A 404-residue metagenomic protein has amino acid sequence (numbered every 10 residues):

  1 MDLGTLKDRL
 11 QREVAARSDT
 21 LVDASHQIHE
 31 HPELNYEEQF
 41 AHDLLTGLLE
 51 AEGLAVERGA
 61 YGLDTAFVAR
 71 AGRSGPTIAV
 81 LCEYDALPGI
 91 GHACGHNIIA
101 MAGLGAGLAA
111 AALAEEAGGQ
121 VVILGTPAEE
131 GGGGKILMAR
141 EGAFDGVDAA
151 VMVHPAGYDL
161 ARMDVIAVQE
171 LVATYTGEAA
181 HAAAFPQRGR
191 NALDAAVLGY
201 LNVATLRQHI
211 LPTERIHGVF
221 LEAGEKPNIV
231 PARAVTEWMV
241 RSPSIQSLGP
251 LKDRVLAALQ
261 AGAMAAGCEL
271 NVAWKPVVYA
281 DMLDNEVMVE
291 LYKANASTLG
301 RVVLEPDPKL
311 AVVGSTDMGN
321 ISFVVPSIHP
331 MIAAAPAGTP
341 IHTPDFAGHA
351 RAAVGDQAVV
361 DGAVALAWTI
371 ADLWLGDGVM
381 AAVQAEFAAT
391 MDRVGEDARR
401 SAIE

Functional and structural regions predicted by a protein language model:
D2-Q120: Acidic/His- and Gly-rich active-site-bordering loop/insert found across diverse amide/peptide-bond hydrolases
T5, L193, V197-E404: Metal-dependent amide/peptide-bond hydrolase catalytic core, centered on the "pita-bread" metallohydrolase fold
K7, Q11, H31, N35 (+6 more regions): Active-site oxyanion-binding pockets that recognize sulfate/phosphate
G59-Y61, T126, K275, P306-D307: Conserved beta-strand termini and adjacent loop/short-helix elements that scaffold enzyme active sites in alpha/beta
T65-V68, D85-A93, N97-I98, L104 (+4 more regions): Histidine/acidic-residue-rich, glycine-tolerant segments that coordinate divalent metal ions
A79-L81, T176, I328-A333: Non-cysteine beta-strand/loop elements that form the S-adenosyl-L-methionine
G89, M101, G133, Q246 (+2 more regions): Residues that form or flank phosphate/diphosphate-binding pockets in enzymes that use nucleotide phosphates
